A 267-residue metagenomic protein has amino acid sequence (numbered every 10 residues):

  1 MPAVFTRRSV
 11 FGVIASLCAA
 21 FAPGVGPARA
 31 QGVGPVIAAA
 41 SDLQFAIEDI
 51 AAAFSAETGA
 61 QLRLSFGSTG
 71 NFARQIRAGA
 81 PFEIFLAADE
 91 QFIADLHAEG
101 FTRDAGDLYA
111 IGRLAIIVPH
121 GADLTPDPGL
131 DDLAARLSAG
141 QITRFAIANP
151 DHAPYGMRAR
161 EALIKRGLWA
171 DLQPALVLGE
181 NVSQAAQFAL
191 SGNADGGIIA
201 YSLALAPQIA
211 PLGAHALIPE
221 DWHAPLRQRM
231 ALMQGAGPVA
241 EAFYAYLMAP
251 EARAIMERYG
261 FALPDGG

Functional and structural regions predicted by a protein language model:
M1-P2, T6, P23, I76 (+1 more regions): A general, composition-driven signal for non-globular sequence regions
P2-L17: N-terminal secretory signal peptides and thylakoid transit peptides that target proteins across membranes
C18-G24: Hydrophobic h-region of N-terminal signal peptides that target proteins for export in Gram-negative bacteria
V25-A30: Sec/Tat signal peptide C-region and signal peptidase I cleavage site
Q31-G59, R63-F66, G70, R74-A80 (+4 more regions): Exported/periplasmic ABC-transporter solute-binding proteins
